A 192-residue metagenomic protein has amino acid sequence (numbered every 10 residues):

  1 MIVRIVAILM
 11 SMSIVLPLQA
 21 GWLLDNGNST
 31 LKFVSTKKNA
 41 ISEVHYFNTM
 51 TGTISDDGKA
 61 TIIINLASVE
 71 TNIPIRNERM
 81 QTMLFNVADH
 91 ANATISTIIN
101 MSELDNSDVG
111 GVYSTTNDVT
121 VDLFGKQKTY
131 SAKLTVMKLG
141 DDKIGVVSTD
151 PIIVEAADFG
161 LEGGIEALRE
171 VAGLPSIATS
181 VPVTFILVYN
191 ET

Functional and structural regions predicted by a protein language model:
I2-I8: Sec-dependent signal peptide recognition, specifically the positively charged N-region followed immediately by
I8, Q19-A20: Short, charged low-complexity linear motifs
V15-P17: N-terminal signal peptide c-region/cleavage motif recognized by signal peptidases
A20-T192: Low-complexity, acidic/polar, glycine-enriched regions of mature
